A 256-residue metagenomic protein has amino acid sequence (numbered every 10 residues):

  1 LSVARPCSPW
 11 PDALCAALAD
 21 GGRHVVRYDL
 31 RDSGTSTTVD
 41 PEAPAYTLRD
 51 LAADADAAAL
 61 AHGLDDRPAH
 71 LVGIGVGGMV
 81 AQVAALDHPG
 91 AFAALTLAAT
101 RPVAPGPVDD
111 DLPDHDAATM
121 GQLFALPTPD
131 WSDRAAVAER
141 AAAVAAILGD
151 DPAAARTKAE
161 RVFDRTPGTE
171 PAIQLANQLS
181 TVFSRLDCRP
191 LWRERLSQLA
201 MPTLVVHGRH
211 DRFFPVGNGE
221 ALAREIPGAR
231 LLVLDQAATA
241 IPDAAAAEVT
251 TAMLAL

Functional and structural regions predicted by a protein language model:
L1-T38: Conserved HGGG/HGGXW glycine-rich cap/lid loop of the alpha/beta-hydrolase fold
V3-A4, R209-D211, Q236-A238: Acidic beta-to-alpha connecting loop that harbors the catalytic carboxylate
R49-A69: Conserved acidic catalytic loop of the alpha/beta-hydrolase fold
R67-D111: Conserved hydrolase catalytic core segment
H115-E194, M201, A221: Alpha/beta-hydrolase
L199, V205-H207: Short beta-strand/loop motif that positions the catalytic acidic residue of the alpha/beta-hydrolase fold
R212-N218: Conserved alpha/beta-hydrolase "acid-adjacent" motif
E220, I226-L256: Catalytic active-site module of serine/aspartate enzymes centered on a nucleophile-bearing elbow/loop
